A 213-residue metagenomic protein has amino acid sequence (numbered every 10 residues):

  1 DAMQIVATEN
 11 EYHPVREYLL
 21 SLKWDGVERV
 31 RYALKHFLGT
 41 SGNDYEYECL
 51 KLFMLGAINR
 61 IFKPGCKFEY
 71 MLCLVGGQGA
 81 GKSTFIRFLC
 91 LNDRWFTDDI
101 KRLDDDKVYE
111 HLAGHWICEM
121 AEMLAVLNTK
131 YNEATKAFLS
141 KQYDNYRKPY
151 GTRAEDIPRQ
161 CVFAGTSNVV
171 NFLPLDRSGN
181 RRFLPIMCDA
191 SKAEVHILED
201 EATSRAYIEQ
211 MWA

Functional and structural regions predicted by a protein language model:
D1-H13, K67, R94-E133, A137-L139 (+1 more regions): Feature primarily recognizes SF3-like P-loop helicase cores of small DNA viruses
V6-I117: P-loop NTPase catalytic core of nucleic-acid-dependent motor ATPases
